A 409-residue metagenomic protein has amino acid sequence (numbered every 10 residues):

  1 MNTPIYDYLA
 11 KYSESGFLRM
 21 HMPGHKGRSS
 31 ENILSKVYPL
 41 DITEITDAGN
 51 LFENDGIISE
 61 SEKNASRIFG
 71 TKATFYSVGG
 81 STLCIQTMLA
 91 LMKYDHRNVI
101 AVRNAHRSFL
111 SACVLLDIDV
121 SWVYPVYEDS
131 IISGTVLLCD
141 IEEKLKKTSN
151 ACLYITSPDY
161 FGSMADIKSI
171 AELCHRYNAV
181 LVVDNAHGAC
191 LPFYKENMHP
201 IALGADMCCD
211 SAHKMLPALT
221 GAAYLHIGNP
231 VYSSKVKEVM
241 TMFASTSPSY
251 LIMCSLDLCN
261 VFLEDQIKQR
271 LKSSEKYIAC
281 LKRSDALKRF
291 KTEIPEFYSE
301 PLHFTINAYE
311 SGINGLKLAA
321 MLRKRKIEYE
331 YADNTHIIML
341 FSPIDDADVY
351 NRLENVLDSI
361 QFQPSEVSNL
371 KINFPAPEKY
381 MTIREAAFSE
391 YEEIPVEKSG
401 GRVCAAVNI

Functional and structural regions predicted by a protein language model:
M1-G56: N-terminal "arm"/small-domain region of PLP-dependent enzymes with the aminotransferase-like
I5-A10, N32, E53, I68-T71 (+1 more regions): Conserved PLP-enzyme active-site core in the AAT-like
G27, Y160, K214-M215, P230-Y232 (+3 more regions): Short, glycine-/Ser/Thr-/acidic-enriched flexible segments
Y38-G80, N104: Conserved N-terminal alpha-helix of the aminotransferase class I/II PLP-enzyme fold
A48, F75-S77, L153-T156, I338-L340: Short glycine-rich or small-residue beta-strand-to-loop segments that form or flank ligand, phosphate, metal/Fe-S
A73-F75, D210, K326-E330: A short linear hydrophobic-aromatic micro-motif
A286-N408: Conserved C-terminal alpha-helix-loop-beta "cap" of PLP-dependent enzymes that closes/shapes the active-site mouth
